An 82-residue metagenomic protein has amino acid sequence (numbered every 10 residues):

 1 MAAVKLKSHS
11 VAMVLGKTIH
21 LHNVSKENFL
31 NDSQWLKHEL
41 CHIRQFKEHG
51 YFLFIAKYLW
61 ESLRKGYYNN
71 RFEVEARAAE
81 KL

Functional and structural regions predicted by a protein language model:
M1-L21, H49-L82: Metalloprotease/metallohydrolase-associated module, dominated by Zn2+-dependent proteases
V11-A12, T18-L36: Short pre-active-site segment immediately N-terminal to the catalytic Zn-binding motif
L30, K37-E39, L59-E61: Generic alpha-helical propensity signal that fires on short helical segments and nearby coil/disordered stretches
Q34-F46, A76: Active-site recognition of the HExxH zinc-binding catalytic motif
